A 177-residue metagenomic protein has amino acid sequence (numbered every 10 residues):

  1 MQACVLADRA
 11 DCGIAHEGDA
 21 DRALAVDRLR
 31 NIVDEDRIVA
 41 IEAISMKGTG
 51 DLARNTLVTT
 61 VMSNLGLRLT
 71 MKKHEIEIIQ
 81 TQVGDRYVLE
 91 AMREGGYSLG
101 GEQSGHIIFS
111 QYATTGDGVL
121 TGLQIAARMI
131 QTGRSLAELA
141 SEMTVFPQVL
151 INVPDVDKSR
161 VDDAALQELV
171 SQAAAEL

Functional and structural regions predicted by a protein language model:
M1-V26: N-terminal small/polar loop signature for handling phosphorylated ligands or for N-terminal nucleophile
M1-V5, A43, V88, A173: Generic hydrophobic alpha-helical segments
Q2, A40, L166-V170: Short, well-ordered alpha-helical scaffold segments within catalytic/effector domains
C12, T49-L177: Phosphate-binding and adjacent anionic-ligand microenvironments
H16-G18, I32-R37, A113-G116: Short glycine/threonine-rich catalytic loop with a Thr-x-Gly-x-Asp
E17-D19, L29, M62, S104: Anionic group-transfer/hydrolysis microenvironments
D21-I41, L67-R68: Short Gly/Thr/Asp-enriched flexible loops that form oxyanion-binding sites at enzyme active sites
N31-A53, Q82-G84: Short, acidic/small-residue loops that bind anionic groups at enzyme active sites
